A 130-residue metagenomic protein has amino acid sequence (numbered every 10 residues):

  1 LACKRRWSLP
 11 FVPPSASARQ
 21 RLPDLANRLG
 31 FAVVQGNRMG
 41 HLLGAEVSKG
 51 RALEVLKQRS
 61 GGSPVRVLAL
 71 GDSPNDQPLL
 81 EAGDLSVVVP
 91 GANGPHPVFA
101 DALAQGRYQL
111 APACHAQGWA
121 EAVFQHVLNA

Functional and structural regions predicted by a protein language model:
L1-A45: HAD-like small-molecule phosphatases
L42-L43, G50-A130: Mg2+-dependent phosphoryl-transfer enzymes with acidic/Ser/Thr/Gly-rich catalytic loops
